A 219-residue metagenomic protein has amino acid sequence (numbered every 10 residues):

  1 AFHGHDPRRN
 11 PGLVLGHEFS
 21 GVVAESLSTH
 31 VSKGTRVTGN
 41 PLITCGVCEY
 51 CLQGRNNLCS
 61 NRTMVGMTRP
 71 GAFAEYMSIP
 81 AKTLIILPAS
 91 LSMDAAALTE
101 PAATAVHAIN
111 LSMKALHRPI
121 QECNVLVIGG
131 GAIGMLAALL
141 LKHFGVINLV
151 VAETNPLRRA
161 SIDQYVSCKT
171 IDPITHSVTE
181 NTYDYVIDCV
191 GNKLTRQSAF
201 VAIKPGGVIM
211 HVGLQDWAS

Functional and structural regions predicted by a protein language model:
H3-E49, P88-S90: Glycine-rich beta-strand-centered segment in the early N-terminal region that forms part of a ligand/cofactor-binding
T35, E75, C168, D184: Conserved acidic residues
T38, I187, M210: N-terminal Rossmann-like NAD(P) cofactor-binding module of classical short-chain dehydrogenase/reductase
C45-I128: NAD(P)H dinucleotide-binding glycine-rich loop of Rossmann-like/cofactor-binding domains, especially the beta1-alpha1
L91-T175: Mid-domain Rossmann-like dinucleotide-binding core that forms the NAD(H)/NADP(H) cofactor-binding site
S177-V186: A short acidic, Gly/Pro-enriched loop at the edge of an enzyme's catalytic core that lines a small-molecule cofactor
K193-S219: Glycine-rich phosphate-binding loop and adjacent beta-alpha segment of Rossmann(oid) nucleotide-cofactor-binding
